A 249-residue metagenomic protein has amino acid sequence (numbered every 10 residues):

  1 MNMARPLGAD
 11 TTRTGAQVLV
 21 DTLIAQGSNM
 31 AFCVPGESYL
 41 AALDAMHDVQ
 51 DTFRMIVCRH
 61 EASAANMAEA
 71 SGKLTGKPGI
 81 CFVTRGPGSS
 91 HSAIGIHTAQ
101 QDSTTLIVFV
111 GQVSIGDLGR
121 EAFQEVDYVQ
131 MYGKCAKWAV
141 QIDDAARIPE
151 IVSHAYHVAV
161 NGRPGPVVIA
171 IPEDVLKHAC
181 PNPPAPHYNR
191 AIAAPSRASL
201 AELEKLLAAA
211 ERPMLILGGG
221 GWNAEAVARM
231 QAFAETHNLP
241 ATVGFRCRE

Functional and structural regions predicted by a protein language model:
N2-E249: N-terminal alpha/beta PP-like core and its mobile active-site loop of ThDP/TPP-dependent enzymes
